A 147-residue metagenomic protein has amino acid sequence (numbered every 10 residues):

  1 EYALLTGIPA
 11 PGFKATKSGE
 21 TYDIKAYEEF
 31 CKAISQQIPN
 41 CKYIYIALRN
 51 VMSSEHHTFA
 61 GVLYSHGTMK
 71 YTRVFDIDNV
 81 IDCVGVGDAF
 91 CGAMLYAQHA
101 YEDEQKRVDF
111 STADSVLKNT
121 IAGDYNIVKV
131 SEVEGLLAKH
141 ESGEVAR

Functional and structural regions predicted by a protein language model:
Y2-A3, V133: A generic structural signal for short hydrophobic patches within well-formed alpha-helices
A3-L4, S53: Short glycine-rich, flexible loops that bind phosphorylated cofactors or substrates
L4-L5, A93: Phosphate- and divalent-cation-binding pockets in alpha/beta enzyme and binding domains that engage nucleotide-derived
A10-R147: Conserved phosphate-binding/catalytic region of the ribokinase-like
